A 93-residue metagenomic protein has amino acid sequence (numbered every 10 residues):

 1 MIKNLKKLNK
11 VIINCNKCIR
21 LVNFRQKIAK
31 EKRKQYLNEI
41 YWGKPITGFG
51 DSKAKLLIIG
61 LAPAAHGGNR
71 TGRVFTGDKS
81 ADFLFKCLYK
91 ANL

Functional and structural regions predicted by a protein language model:
I2-L93: A polyanion-binding, active-site-adjacent surface
